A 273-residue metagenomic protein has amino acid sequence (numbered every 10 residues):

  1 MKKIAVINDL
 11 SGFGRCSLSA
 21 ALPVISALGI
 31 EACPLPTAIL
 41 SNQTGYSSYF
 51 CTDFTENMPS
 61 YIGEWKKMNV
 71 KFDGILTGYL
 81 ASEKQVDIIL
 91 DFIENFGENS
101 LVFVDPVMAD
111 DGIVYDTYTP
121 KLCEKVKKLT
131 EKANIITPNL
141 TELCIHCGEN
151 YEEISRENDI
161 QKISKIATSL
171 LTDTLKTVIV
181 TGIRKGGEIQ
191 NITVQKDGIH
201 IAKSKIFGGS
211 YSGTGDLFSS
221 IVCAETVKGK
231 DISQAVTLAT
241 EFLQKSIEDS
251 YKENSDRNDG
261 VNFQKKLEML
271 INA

Functional and structural regions predicted by a protein language model:
K2-V104, M108-D116, Q264-L270: Conserved N-terminal subdomain of the carbohydrate kinase-like
I7, L28, W65-M68, N95-F96 (+6 more regions): Change "in soluble alpha/beta enzymes" to "in soluble alpha/beta proteins
G12, I199-G213: Short pre-catalytic strand/loop immediately N-terminal to key active-site residues, enriched for Gly-Thr
S17, A21, F54-N57, Y61 (+8 more regions): General structural feature for long, well-ordered alpha-helical segments within catalytic domains of soluble enzymes
D116-H200: Conserved phosphate/ATP/ADP-binding segment of small-molecule kinases
I145, G208-I232, V236-L238: Short, small-residue alpha-helix embedded
S233-A273: Charged C-terminal helix
